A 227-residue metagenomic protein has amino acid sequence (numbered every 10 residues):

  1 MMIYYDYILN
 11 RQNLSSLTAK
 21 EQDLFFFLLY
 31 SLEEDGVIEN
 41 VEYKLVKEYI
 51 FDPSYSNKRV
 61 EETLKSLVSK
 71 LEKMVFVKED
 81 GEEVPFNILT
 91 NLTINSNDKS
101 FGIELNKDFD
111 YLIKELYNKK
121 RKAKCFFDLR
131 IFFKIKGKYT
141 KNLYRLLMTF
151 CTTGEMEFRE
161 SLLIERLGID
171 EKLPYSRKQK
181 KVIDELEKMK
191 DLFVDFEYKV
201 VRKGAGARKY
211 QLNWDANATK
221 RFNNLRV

Functional and structural regions predicted by a protein language model:
M1-V227: Charged, alpha-helix-forming regions
